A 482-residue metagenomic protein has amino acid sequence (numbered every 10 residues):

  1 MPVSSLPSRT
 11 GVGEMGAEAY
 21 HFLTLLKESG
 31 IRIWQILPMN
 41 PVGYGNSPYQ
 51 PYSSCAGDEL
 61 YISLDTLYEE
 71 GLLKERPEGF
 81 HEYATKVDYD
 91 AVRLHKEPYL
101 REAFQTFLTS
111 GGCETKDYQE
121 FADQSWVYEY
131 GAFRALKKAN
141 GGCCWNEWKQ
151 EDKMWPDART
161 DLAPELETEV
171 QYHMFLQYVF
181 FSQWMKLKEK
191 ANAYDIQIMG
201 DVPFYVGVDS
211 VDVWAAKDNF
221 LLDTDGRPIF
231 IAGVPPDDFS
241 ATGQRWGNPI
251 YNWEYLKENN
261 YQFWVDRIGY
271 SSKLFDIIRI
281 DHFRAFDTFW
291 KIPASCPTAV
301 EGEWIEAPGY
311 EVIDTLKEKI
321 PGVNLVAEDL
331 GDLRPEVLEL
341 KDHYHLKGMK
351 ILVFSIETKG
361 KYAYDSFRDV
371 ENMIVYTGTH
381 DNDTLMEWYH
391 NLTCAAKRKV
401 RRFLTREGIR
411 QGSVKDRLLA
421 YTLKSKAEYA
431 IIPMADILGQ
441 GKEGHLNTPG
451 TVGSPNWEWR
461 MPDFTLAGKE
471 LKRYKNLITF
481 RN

Functional and structural regions predicted by a protein language model:
M1-S4, Y20: N-terminal regions that are enriched for targeting/export leaders and immediately downstream pro/stem segments
P2, S8, N46-F181, V206-I431 (+2 more regions): Alpha-amylase-like alpha-glycosidases and glucanotransferases acting on alpha-linked glucans and related
G11-M15: A short, glycine/small-residue-rich beta-strand->loop->alpha-helix junction that serves as a flexible
A17-V42, K273-F275, K424: Catalytic domains of carbohydrate-active enzymes, especially glycoside hydrolases
K27, W184-Y194, K317, K341-D342: Surface-exposed amphipathic alpha-helices with a cationic face
L37, Q197-M199, P203, I277 (+1 more regions): Outer-envelope exported proteins of Gram-negative bacteria
H173, Q177-V206: Conserved, well-ordered alpha-helix/loop/beta-strand core segments that scaffold catalytic motifs
K469-N482: C-terminal accessory segments of extracellular proteins
